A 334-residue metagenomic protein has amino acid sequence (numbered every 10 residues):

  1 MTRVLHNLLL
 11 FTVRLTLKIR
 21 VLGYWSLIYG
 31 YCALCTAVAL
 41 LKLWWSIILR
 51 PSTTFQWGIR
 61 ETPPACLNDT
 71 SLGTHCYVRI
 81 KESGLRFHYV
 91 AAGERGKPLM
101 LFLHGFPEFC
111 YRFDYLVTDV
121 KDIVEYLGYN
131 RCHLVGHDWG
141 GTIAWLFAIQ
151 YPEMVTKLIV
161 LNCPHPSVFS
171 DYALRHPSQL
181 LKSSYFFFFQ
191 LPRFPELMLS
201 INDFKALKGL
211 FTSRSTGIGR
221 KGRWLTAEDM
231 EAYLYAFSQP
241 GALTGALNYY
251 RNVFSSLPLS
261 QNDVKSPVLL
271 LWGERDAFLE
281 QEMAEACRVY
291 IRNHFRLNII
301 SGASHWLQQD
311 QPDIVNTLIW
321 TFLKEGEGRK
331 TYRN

Functional and structural regions predicted by a protein language model:
T2-E82, F87-M100, Y115-V135, W139-I300 (+4 more regions): Flexible "cap/lid" subdomain of the alpha/beta-hydrolase fold that forms the substrate-access gate
F102-G105: Structural cue for short, hydrophobic secondary-structure segments
F109-Y111: Short substrate-entry loop that stabilizes the transition state in hydrolases
A303: Conserved short acidic donor-positioning loop in nucleotide-sugar-dependent glycosyltransferases
